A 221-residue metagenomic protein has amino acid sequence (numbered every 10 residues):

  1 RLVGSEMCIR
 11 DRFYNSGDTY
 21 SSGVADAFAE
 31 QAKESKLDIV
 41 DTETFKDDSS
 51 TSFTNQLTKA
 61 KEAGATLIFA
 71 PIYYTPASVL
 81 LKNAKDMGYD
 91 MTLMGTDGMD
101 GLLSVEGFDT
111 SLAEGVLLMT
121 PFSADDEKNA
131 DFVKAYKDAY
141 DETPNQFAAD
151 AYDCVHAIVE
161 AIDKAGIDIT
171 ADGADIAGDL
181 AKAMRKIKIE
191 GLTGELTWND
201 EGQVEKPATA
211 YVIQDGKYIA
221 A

Functional and structural regions predicted by a protein language model:
S5-E6, R10-A221: Extracytosolic ligand-binding ectodomains
